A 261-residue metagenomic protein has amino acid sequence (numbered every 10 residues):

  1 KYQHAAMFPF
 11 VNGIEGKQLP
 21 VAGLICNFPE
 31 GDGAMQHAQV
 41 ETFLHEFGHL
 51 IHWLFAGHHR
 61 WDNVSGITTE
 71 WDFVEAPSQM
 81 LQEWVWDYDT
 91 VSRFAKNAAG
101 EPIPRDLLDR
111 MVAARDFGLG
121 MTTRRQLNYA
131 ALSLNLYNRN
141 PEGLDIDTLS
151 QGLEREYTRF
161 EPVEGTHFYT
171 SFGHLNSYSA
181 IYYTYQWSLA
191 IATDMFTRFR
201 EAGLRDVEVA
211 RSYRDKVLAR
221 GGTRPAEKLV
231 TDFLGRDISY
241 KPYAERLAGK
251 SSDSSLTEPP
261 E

Functional and structural regions predicted by a protein language model:
K1-E261: Cation-handling catalytic/transport regions enriched in His/Asp/Glu
